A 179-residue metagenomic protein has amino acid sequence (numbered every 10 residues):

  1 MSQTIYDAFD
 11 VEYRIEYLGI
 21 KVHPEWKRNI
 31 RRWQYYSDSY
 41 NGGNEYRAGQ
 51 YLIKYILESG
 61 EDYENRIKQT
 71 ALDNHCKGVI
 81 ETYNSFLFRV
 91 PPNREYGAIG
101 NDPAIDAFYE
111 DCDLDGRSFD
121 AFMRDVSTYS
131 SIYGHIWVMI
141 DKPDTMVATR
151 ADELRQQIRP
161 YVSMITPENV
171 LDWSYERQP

Functional and structural regions predicted by a protein language model:
M1-V170: Extended, helix-rich architectural segments
L171-P179: Short, intrinsically disordered, charge-balanced linker/junction segments flanking boundaries in proteins
